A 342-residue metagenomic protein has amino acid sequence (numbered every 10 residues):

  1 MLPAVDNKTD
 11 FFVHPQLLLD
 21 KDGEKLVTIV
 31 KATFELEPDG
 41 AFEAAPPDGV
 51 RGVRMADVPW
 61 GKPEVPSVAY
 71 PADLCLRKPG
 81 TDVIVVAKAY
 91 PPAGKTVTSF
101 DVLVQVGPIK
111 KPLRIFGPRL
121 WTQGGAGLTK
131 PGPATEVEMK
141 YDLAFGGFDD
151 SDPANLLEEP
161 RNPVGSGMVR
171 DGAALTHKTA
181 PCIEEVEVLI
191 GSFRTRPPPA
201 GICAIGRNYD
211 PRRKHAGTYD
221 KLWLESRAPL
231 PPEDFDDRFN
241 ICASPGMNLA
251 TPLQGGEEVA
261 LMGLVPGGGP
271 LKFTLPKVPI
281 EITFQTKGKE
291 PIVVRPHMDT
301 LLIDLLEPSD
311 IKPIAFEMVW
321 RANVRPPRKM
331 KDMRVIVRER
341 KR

Functional and structural regions predicted by a protein language model:
A4-R342: Extended intrinsically disordered or low-complexity segments
